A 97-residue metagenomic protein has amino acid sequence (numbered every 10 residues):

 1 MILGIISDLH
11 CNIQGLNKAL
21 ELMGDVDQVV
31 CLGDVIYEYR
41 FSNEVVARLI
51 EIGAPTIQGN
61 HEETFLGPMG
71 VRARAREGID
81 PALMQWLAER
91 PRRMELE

Functional and structural regions predicted by a protein language model:
I2-I6, C11-E95: Core catalytic region of metal-dependent phosphoesterases/phosphodiesterases, especially metallo-beta-lactamase-like
